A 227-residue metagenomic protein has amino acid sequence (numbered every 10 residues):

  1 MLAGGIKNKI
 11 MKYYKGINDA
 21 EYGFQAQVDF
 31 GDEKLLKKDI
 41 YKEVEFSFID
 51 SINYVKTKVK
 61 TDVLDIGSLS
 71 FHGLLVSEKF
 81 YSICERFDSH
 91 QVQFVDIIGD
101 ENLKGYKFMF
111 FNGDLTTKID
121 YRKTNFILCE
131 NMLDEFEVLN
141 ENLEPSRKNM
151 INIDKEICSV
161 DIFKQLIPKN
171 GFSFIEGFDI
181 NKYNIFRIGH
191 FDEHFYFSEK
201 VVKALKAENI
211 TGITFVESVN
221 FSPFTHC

Functional and structural regions predicted by a protein language model:
L2-L74, E78-C227: Phosphate/anion-contacting hairpin/loop surfaces
